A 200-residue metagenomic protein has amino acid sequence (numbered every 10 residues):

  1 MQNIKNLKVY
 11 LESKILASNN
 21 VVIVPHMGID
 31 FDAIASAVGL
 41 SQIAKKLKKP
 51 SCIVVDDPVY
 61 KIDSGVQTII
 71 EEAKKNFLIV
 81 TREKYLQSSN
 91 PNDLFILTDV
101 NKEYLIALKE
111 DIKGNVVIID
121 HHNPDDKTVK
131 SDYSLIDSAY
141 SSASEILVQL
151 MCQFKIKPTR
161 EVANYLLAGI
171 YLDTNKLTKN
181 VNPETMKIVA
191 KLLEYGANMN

Functional and structural regions predicted by a protein language model:
Q2-G28, V38-K46, D126-N200: A structured phosphate/pyrophosphate-recognition subdomain
S18-P91: Anionic-ligand anchoring segments at beta-strand to alpha-helix junctions in alpha/beta enzyme folds, i.e., glycine
M27, F31-A33, V100, H121 (+1 more regions): Generic detector of well-ordered alpha-helical packing
I34-S36, D56, E103, P124 (+1 more regions): General alpha-helical segment detector with a strong preference for membrane-spanning helices and helix-boundary regions
S41, Q67, A107-K109, V189-A190: Short amphipathic alpha-helical segments and helix-helix/interface helices
I43, A73-K75, I112-V117, E184: A glycine- and small-aliphatic-rich helix-loop capping segment at beta-alpha/alpha-beta transitions that lines
S51-I53, V116, L166: Hydrophobic/aromatic residues located in beta-strands of well-ordered beta-sheets within soluble catalytic
L78-Y133: Active-site cofactor/cluster-binding pocket
